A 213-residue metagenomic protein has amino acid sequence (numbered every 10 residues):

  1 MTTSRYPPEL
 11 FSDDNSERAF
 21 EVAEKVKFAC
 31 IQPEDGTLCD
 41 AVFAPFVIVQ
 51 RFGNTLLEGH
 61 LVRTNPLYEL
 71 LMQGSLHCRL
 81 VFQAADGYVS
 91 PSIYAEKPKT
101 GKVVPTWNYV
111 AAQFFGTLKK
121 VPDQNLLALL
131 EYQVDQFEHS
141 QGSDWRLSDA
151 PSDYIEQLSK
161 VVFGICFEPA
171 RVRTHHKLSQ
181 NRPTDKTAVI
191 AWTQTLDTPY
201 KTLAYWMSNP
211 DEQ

Functional and structural regions predicted by a protein language model:
M1-K27: Hydrophobic, proline/glycine-rich low-complexity stretches
M1-T2, K119-Q213: C-terminal edge-of-domain segments
Y6-L10, L67, Q213: Extended, composition-driven regions rather than compact fold-specific motifs
R18-F20, Q32-D35, A44, L67-E69 (+2 more regions): Catalytic micro-motifs at enzyme active sites that drive phosphoryl/nucleotidyl and oxygen chemistry
A23-N65, L80, P91: Short beta-strand segments
K25, D40, G53, M72-G74 (+2 more regions): A short, structural micro-pattern
E58, R79, F115, G164-C166: Beta-strand secondary-structure signal
R63-L127: Short, structured beta-strand-loop surface elements
